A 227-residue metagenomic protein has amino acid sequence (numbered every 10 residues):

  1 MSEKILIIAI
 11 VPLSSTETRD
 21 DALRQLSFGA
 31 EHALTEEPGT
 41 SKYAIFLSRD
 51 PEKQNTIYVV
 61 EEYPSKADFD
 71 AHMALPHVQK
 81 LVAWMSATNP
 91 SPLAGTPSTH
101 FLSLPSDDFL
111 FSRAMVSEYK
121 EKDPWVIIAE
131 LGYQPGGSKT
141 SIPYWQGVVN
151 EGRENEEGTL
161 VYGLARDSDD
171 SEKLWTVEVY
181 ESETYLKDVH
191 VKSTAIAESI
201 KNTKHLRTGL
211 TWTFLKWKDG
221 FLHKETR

Functional and structural regions predicted by a protein language model:
M1-I57, E62-Q79, A83-R227: Short S/T/G/P-rich N-terminal loop/turn motif that feeds into the first structured element of a domain
